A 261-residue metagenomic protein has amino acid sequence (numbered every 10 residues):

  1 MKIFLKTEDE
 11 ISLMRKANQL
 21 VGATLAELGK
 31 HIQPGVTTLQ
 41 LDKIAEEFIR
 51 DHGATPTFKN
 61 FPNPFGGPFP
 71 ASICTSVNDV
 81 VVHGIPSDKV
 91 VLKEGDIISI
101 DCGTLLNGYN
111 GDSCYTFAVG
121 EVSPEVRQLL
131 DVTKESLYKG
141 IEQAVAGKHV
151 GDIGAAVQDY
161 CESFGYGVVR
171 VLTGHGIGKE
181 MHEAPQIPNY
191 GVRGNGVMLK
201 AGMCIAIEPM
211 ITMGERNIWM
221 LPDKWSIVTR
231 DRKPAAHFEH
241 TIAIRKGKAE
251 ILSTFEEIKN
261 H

Functional and structural regions predicted by a protein language model:
M1-H261: Active-site neighborhoods and metal-handling regions in enzymes and metal-associated proteins
